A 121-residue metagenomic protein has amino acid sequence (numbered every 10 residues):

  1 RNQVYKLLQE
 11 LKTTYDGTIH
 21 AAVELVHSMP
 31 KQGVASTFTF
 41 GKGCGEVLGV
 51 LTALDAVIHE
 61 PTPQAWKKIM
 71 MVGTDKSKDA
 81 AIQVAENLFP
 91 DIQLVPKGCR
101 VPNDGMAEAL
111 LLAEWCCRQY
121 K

Functional and structural regions predicted by a protein language model:
R1-K121: Phosphate- and other anionic-substrate recognition elements at nucleic-acid/protein interfaces
